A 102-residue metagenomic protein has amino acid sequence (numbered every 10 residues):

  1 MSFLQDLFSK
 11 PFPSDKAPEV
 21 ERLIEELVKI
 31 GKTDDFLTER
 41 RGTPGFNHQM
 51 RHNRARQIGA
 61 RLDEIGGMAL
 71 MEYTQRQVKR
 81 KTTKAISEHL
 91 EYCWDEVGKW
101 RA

Functional and structural regions predicted by a protein language model:
M1, A60-R61: Compositionally biased, charge-rich terminal segments
M1-F3, L7-F8, G98-A102: Short intrinsically disordered terminal tails
F3-V28, E39-R40: Short, charge/polar-rich alpha-helical segments
L23, I30, L37, R51-R54 (+2 more regions): Amphipathic coiled-coil alpha-helices
K32-H48, M68: Charged, low-complexity interaction regions
G42-R56, E72-R80: Short, charged, amphipathic alpha-helical segments
I65-Y73: Short, solvent-exposed, charged loop/turn and helix-capping segments that join or cap alpha-helices on peripheral
Y73-A102: Amphipathic alpha-helical binding modules
